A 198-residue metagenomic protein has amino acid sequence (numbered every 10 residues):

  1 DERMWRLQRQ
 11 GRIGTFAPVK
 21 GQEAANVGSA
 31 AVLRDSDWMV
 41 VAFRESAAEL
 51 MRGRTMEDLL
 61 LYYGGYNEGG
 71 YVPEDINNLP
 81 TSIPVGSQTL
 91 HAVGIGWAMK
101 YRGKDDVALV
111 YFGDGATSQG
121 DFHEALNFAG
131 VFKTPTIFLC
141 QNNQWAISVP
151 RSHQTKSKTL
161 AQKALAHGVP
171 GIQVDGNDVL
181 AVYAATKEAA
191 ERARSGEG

Functional and structural regions predicted by a protein language model:
E2-F132, P150-K156, A161, A166-G168: Cofactor-binding active-site loop characterized by glycine-rich and histidine/acidic residues
Y111, F138-L139: Residue-level marker for buried hydrophobic side chains located in beta-strands that build the well-ordered beta-sheet
C140-G198: Thiamine diphosphate
